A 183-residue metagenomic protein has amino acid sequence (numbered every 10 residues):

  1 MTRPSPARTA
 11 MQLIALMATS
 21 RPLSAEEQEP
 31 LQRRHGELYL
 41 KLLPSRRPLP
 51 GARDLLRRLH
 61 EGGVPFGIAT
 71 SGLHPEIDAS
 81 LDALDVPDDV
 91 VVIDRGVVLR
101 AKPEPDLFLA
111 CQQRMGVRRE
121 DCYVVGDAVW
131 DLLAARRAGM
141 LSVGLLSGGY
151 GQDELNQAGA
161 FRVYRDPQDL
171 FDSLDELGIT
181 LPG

Functional and structural regions predicted by a protein language model:
M1-G62, P75-D78: N-terminal helical cap/lid subdomain that shapes the substrate entry/recognition surface in HAD-like hydrolases
S5-T9, R47-G51, G72, P103 (+2 more regions): Short beta->alpha linker loops
S45, G67, L73-V124, V129-A138 (+1 more regions): Substrate-recognition "cap/lid" segment bordering the active-site pocket of phosphatases
E61-V64, M115-D121, L177-L181: Glycine-rich phosphate-binding loop signature in dinucleotide/nucleotide-binding domains
S71, G96, L146-G149, P167: Short secondary-structure boundary segments
S142-G144: Short hydrophobic beta-strand element within catalytic cores of glycosyltransferases and related nucleotide-activated
R162-D166: Short acidic-hydrophobic, aromatic-tinged amphipathic segments that line or gate anion-handling sites
